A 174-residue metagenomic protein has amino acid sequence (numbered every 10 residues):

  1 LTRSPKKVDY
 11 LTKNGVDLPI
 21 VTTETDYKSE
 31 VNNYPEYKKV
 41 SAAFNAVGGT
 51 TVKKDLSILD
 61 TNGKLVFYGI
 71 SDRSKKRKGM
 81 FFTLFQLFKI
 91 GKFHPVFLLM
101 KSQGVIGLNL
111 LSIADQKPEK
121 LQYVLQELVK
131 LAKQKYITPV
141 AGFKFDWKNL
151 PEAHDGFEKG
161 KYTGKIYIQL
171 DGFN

Functional and structural regions predicted by a protein language model:
L1-N174: Terminal helix/beta-alpha structural elements that buttress the NAD(P)+-binding lobe
